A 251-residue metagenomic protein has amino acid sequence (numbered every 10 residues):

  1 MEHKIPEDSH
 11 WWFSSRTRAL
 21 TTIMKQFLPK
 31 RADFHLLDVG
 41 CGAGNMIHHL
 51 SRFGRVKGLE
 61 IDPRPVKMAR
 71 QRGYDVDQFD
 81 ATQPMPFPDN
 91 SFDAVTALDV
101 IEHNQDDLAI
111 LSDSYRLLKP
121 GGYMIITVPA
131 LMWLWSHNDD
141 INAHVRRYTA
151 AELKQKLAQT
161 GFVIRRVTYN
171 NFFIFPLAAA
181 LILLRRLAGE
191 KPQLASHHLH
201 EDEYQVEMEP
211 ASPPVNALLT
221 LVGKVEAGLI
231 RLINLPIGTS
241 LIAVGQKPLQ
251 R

Functional and structural regions predicted by a protein language model:
M1-N90, A94-L98, L108-L111, P213 (+4 more regions): Conserved N-terminal segment of class I S-adenosyl-L-methionine
I5, M124-R146, A150-A158: Short, glycine-/aromatic-enriched active-site segment of Class I SAM-dependent methyltransferases
S51, R70, Q105, K119 (+2 more regions): Short conserved AdoMet
R70, S136-D140, L177-L181: Short aromatic-enriched loop/helix-cap "lid" or pocket-rim segments at secondary-structure transitions that line
D99-H103: A short His-aromatic
L108-Y123: A short glycine-rich, Lys/Arg-flanked "PGG" loop and its adjoining helix->strand segment in the class I
F162-F172: Conserved S-adenosyl-L-methionine
I174-R251: A C-terminal cap/extension of S-adenosyl-L-methionine-dependent methyltransferases that defines the acceptor-substrate
